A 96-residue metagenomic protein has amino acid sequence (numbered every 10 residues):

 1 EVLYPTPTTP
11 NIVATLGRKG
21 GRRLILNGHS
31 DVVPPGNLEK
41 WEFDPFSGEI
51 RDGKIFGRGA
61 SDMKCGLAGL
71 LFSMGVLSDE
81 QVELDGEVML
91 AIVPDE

Functional and structural regions predicted by a protein language model:
E1-R58, D79-E87: Acidic/His- and Gly-rich active-site-bordering loop/insert found across diverse amide/peptide-bond hydrolases
M63-E96: Acidic/histidine-rich catalytic neighborhood of metal-dependent amide-processing enzymes
